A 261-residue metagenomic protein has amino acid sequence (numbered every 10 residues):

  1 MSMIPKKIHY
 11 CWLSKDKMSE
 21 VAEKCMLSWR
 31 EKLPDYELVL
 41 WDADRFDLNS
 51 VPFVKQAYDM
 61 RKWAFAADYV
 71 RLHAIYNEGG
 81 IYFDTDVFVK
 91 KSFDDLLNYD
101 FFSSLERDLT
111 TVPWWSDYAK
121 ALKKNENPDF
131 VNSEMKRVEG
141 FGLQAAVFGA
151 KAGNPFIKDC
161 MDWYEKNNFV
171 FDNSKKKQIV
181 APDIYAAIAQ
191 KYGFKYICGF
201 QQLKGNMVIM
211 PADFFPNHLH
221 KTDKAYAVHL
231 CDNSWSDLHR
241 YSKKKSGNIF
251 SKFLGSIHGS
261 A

Functional and structural regions predicted by a protein language model:
M1-A67, T85-A261: Glycosyltransferase-associated regions of secretory-pathway enzymes, highlighting luminal stem/catalytic domains
Y69-G80: Small-residue hinge/turn detector
